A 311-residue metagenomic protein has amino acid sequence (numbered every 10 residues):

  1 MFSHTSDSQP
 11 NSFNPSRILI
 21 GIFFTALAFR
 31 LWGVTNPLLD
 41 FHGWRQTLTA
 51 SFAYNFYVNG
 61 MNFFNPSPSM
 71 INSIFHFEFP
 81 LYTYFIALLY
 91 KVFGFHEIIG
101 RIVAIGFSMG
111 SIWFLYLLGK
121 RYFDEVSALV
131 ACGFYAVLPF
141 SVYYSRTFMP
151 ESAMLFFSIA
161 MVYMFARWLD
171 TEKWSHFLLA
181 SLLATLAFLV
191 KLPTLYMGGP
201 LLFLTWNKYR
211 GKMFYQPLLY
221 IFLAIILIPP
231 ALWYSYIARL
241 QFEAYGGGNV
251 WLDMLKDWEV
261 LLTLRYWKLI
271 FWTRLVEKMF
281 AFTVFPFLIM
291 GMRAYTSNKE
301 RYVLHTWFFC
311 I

Functional and structural regions predicted by a protein language model:
A26-F29, A131-A136, A184, F188 (+1 more regions): Short helix- or helix-capping micro-motifs that position conserved polar/aromatic residues at function-defining sites
L31-T35, T47-I74, L81, E243: Extracytosolic helix-loop segments that constitute the early lumenal/periplasmic catalytic or substrate-binding loops
L48-N59, L186, M197-I311: Transmembrane-lumen/periplasm boundary regions of multi-pass, lipid-linked membrane glycan transferases
P80-Y84, V92-G110, Y144-F148, K278: Loop-to-helix entry region of an early transmembrane alpha helix in multi-pass inner-membrane enzymes
I102-Y122, A160-M164: Transmembrane-helix motifs of polytopic, lipid-linked glycan transferases
K120-V126, M161-F177, A187, T296: Membrane-interface transmembrane helices that cradle and orient dolichyl/undecaprenyl
A131-C132, M164, H176-K191, A224 (+2 more regions): Membrane-interface alpha helices of multi-pass inner-membrane proteins
F140-M154: Short acidic/glycine- and proline-prone juxtamembrane loop motifs at membrane-interface regions of multi-pass membrane
